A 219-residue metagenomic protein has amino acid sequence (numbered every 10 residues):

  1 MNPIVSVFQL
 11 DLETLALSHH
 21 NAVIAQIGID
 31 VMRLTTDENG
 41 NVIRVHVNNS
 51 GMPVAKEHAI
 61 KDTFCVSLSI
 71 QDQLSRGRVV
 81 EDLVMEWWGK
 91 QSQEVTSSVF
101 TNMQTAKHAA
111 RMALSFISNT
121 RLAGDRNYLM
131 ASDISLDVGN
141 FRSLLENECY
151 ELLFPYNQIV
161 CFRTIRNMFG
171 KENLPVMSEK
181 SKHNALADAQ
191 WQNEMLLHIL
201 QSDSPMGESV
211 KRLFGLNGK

Functional and structural regions predicted by a protein language model:
M1-N2, K219: Basic/polar N-terminal segments that are highly enriched at the extreme N-terminus, encompassing both cleavable
P3, E13-A131: Conserved non-catalytic scaffold segment of RNase H-like nuclease domains
Q9-D11: Short hydrophobic beta-strand that contains or immediately precedes a catalytic carboxylate
M112-S115, N119, G139, S143 (+3 more regions): Residue-level signal for well-ordered alpha-helical scaffold segments within enzymatic catalytic domains
R121, S135-N157: Substrate-recognition/cap helix-loop segment adjacent to the acidic, metal-dependent catalytic center of Asp-based
Y128-I134, G139-N140, N173-K219: Acidic, Mg2+-coordinating catalytic module of metal-dependent nucleases/exonucleases that use a two-metal-ion mechanism
F154-P175: Short, flexible loop segments at boundaries between secondary-structure elements
